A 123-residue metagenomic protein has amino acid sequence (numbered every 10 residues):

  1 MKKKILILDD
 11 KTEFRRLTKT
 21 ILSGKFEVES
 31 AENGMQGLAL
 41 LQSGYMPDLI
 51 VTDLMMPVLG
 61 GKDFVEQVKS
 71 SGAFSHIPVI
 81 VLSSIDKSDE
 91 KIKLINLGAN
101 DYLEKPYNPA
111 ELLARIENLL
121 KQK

Functional and structural regions predicted by a protein language model:
T12-E29: Two-component/phosphorelay signaling modules centered on CheY-like receiver
S30-L49: Acidic, metal-coordinating helix/loop segments flanking the phosphotransfer/catalytic sites of two-component signaling
M56: Receiver (REC) domain active-site loop signature in two-component systems and cognate sites in sensor histidine kinases
I85-D86: Short, conserved "switch-loop" micro-motifs in signal-transduction and mechanochemical regulators
Y107-E117: C-terminal output helix
